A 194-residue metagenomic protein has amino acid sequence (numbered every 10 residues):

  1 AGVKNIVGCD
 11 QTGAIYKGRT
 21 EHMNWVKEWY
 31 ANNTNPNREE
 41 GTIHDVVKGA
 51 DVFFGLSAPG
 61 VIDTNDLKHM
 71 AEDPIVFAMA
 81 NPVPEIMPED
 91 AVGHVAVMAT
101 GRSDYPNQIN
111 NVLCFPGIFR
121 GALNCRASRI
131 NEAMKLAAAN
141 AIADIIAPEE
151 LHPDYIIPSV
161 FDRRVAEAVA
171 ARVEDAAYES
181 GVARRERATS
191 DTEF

Functional and structural regions predicted by a protein language model:
A1, K17-H22, N65-L67, M87-V92 (+1 more regions): Short acidic, glycine/serine/threonine-rich loops at helix termini
A1, P59, L67, R163-A168: Short glycine/threonine-rich loop-to-helix capping motif typified by GTGT followed within a few residues by an Asp-Pro
A1-A58: Glycine-rich phosphate/diphosphate-binding loop of Rossmann-like nucleotide-binding domains
G2-I6, M70-D73, H94, M98: Secondary-structure transition/capping motifs at alpha-helix termini and the adjoining loop/turn into the next element
E39-G93: Long hydrophobic segments that form regular secondary structure
A78-R187: Adenosine-phosphate binding glycine-rich loop
R187-F194: Long, charged amphipathic helices and adjacent flexible linkers at domain junctions
